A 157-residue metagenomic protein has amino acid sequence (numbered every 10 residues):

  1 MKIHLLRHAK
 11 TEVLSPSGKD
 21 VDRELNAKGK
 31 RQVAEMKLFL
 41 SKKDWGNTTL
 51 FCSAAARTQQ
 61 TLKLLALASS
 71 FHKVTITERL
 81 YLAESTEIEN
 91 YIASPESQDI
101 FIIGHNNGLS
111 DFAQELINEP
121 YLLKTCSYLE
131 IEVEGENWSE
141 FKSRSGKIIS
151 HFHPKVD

Functional and structural regions predicted by a protein language model:
K2-A83, L109, P120-L123: Active-site-proximal alpha-helix that buttresses catalytic centers in soluble enzyme cores
A9, L80-A83, L129, E134 (+1 more regions): Short, solvent-exposed coil/turn elements at secondary-structure transition points
F39, L64, A68, S94 (+2 more regions): Active-site catalytic microenvironments for nucleophilic, acid-base chemistry
Y81-I92: Short alpha-helix plus adjacent loop in nuclease-associated cores
S94-F101, N106-S127: Non-DNA-binding regulatory cores of transcription-related proteins, predominantly C-terminal effector-binding
E119-I149: Domain-level recognition of soluble alpha/beta enzyme cores, biased toward histidine phosphatases/phosphomutases
I148-D157: Active-site capping/gating segments
